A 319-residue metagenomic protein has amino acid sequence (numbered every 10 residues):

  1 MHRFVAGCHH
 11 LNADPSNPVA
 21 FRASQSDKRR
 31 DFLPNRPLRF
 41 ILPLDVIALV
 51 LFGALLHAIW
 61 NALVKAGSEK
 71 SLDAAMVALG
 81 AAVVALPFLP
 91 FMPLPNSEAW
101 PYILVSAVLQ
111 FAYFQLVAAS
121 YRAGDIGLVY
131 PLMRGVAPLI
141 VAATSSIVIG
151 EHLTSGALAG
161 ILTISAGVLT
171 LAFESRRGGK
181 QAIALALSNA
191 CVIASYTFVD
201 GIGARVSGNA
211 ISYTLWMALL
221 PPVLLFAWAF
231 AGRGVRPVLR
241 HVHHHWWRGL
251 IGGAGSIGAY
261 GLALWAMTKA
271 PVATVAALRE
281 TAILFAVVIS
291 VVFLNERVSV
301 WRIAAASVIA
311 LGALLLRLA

Functional and structural regions predicted by a protein language model:
A6-H9, S16, S24-R30: A cross-taxon signal for low-complexity, glycine/charged-rich
L33-V108, F114-I126, F173-L187, L219-G252 (+2 more regions): Membrane-interface interhelical linkers
A54-A58, L86, A107, F111-Q115 (+9 more regions): Hydrophobic/small/kink-forming positions within alpha-helical transmembrane segments of polytopic membrane proteins
S68-D73, L116-R134, H152, G156 (+2 more regions): Structural motif at transmembrane-helix junctions in multi-pass transporters
M76, V105, L132-M133, G156-A159 (+3 more regions): Hydrophobic core positions of alpha-helical segments in small-molecule transporters and transporter systems
L79, A85, A142-S146, S155-F173 (+1 more regions): Hydrophobic transmembrane alpha-helices of multi-pass small-molecule transport proteins
G80-V84, L132-I147, L162, L220-L224 (+4 more regions): Alpha-helical transmembrane segments of compact multi-pass small-molecule transporters, enriched in specific families
A85-P93, V141-G156, I193-N209, G255-V272 (+1 more regions): Hydrophobic alpha-helical transmembrane segments in multi-pass integral membrane proteins
